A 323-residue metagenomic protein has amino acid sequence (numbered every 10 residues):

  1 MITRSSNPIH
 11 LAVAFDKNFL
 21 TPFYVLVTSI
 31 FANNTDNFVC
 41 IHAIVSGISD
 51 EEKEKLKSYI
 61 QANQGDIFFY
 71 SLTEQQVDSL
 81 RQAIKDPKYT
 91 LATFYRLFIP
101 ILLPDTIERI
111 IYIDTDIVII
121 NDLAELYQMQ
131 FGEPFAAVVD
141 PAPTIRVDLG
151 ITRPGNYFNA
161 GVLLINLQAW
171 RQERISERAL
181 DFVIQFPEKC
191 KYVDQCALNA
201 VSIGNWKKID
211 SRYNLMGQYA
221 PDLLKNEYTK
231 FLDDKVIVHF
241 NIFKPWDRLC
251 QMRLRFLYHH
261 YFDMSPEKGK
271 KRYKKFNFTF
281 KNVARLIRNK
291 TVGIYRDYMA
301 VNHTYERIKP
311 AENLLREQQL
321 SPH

Functional and structural regions predicted by a protein language model:
M1-I9, F15, Q172-H323: A glycosyltransferase accessory/donor-loop signature
I9, N34-H42, I67: Short loop->beta transition adjacent to catalytic acidic/histidine clusters or analogous donor-positioning motifs
L20-N34: Histidine-anchored nucleotide/phosphate-binding helix
C40-G47, A137-V138: Short internal beta-strands
I48-E54, I145: Short, charged/polar "capping" segments at the starts of alpha-helices and the immediately preceding loops
E54, S58-I101: Active-site-proximal specificity loops/subdomain of glycosyltransferases
T73, V77, A92-P143, G155-Y157 (+1 more regions): GT-A fold catalytic core of metal-dependent nucleotide-sugar glycosyltransferases, centered on the diacidic
Q128-Q185, Q195: Conserved catalytic core of nucleotide-sugar-dependent glycosyltransferases
